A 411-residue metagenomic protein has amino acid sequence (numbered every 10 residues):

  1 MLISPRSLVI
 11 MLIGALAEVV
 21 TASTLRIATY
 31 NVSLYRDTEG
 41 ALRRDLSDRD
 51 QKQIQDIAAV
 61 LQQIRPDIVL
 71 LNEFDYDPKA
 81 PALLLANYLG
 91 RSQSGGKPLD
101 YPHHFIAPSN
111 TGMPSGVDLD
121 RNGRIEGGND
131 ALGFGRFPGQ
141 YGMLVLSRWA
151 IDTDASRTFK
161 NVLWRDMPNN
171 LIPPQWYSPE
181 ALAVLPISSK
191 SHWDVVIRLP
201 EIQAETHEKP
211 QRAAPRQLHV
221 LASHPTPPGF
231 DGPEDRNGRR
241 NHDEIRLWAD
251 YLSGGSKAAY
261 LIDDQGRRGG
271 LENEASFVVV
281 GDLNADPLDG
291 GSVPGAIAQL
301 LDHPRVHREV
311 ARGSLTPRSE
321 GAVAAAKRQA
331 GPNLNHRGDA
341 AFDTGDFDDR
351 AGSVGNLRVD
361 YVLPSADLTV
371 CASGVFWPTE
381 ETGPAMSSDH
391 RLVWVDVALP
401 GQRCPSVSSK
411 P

Functional and structural regions predicted by a protein language model:
M1-P5: N-terminal secretory signal peptides that target proteins for export/translocation
S7-V19: Bacterial N-terminal signal peptides
L16, V20-M143, Q175-V184, P200-L218 (+5 more regions): N-terminal, active-site-proximal structural segment of metallo-dependent hydrolase catalytic domains
V32, E73-F74, W149, P225 (+1 more regions): Active-site metal-binding loops of divalent metal-dependent hydrolases
G123, G128-N170: A substrate-binding/cap region within the structured catalytic cores of diverse enzymes
L144-V145, W193-V195, V393-V395: Short beta-strand scaffold segments in enzyme catalytic cores
W149-M167, N237-I245, D250-V279, L283-P411: Metal-dependent phosphoester-hydrolase catalytic domains
R157, R165-S191, V195-G255: Metal-dependent phosphoester/phosphodiester hydrolase catalytic core
